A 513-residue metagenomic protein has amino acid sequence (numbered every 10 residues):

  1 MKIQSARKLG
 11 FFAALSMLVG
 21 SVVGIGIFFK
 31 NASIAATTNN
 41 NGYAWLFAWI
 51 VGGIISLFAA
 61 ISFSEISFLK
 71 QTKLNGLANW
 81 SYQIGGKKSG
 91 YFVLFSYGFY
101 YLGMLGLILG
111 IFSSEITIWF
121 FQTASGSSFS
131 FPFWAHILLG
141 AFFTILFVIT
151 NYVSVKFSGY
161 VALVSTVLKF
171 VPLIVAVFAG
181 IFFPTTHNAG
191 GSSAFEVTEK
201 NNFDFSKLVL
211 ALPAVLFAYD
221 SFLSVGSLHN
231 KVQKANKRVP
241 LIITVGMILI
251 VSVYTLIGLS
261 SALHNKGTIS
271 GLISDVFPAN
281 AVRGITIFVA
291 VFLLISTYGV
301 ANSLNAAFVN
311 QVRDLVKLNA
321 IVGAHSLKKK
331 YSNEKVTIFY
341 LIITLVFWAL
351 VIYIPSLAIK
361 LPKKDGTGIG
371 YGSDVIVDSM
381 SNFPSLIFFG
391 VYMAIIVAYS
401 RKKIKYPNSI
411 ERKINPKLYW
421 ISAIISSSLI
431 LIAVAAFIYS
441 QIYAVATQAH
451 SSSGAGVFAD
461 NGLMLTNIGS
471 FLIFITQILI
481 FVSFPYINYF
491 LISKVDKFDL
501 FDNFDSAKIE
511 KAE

Functional and structural regions predicted by a protein language model:
M1-L46, I50, S56-S64, P485-E513: Membrane-interface "cap" regions at the ends of multi-pass membrane proteins
I3-R7, N39, A124-S125, F129-A135 (+2 more regions): Helix-loop-helix junctions that connect adjacent transmembrane segments in multi-pass membrane transporters
K8-L18, G86-Y100, G140, N201-L212 (+4 more regions): Select transmembrane alpha-helical segments in multipass membrane proteins
A35-Y43, F121-F133, K156-S165, I273-F277 (+5 more regions): Transmembrane helix-loop boundary segments of multi-pass membrane transporters
F58-L69, K73-G140, V148, L294-Q311 (+1 more regions): Hydrophobic transmembrane alpha-helices that form the core helical bundles of multi-pass secondary transporters
A78-G86, T244-N302, A320-M380: TM-loop-TM module centered on a large, flexible mid-protein loop between adjacent transmembrane helices in multi-pass
F143-L168, G226-K231, Y399-I410: Membrane-water interface regions at transmembrane-helix termini and the short interhelical loops of multi-pass membrane
K329-E334, F389-I442, M464-G469: C-terminal membrane-solvent junction of multi-pass transporters and transport-like membrane proteins
